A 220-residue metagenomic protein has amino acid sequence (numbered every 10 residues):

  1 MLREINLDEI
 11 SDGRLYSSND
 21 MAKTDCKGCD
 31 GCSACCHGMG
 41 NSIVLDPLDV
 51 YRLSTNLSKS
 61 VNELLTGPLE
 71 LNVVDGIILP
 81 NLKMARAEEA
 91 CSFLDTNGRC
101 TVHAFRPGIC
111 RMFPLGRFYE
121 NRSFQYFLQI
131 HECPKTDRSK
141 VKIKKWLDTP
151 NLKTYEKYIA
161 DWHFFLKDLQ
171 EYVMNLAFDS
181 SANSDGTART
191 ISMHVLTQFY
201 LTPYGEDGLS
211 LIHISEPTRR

Functional and structural regions predicted by a protein language model:
M1-N183, T197-L211: Hydrophobic scaffolds flanking metal-cofactor catalytic centers in soluble metalloenzymes
I212-R220: Residue-level detector of conserved catalytic or cofactor/ligand-binding positions in enzyme active sites
